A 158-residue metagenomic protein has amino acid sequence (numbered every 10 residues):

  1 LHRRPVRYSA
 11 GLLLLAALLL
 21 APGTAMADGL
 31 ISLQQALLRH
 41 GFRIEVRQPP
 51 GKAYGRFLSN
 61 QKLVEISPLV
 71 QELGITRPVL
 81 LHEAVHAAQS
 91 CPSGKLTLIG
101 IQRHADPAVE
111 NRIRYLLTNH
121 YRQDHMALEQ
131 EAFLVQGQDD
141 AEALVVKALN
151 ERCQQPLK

Functional and structural regions predicted by a protein language model:
L1-L13: Bacterial N-terminal signal peptides that target proteins for export
A27-Y54, T97-K158: Metalloprotease/metallohydrolase-associated module, dominated by Zn2+-dependent proteases
G51, V70-E72, H86, G94 (+1 more regions): Solvent-exposed loop/turn segments at secondary-structure junctions within structured extracellular/periplasmic domains
S59-I66, R112-L116: Acidic/histidine-rich, surface-exposed loop or edge segments in extracytoplasmic proteins
V64-L80: Short pre-active-site segment immediately N-terminal to the catalytic Zn-binding motif
A84-I101: Catalytic Zn2+-binding segment of zinc metalloproteases
